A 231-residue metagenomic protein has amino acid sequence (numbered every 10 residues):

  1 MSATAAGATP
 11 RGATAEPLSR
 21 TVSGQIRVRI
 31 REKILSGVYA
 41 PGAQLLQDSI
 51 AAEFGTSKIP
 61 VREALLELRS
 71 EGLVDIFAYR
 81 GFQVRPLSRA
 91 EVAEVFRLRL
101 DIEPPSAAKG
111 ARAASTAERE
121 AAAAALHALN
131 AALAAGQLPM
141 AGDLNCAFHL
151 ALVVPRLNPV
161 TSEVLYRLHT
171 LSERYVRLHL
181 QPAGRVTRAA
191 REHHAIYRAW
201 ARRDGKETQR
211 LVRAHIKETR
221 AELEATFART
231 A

Functional and structural regions predicted by a protein language model:
M1-R112, R220-A231: Short linear motifs at protein or domain termini
S2, E53, G184-A231: C-terminal regulatory/effector modules of DNA-binding transcriptional regulators
I34, G110, L133, W200-R203: Hydrophobic residues in alpha-helical segments
V38, L73, Q137, D204-G205: Residue-level recognition of short, well-ordered coil/turn positions that link secondary-structure elements
R69-S70, V74-D75, L168-T170, G184-T187: Mobile beta-alpha loop/short-helix "lid" or hinge segments that flank ligand
S88-R89, Y175-H179: Short alpha-helical transmembrane interface motifs in multi-pass membrane proteins
V95, T116-R177, R191-A199, E207-E218: Conserved amphipathic alpha-helical segments that form helical-bundle/coiled-coil interaction surfaces
